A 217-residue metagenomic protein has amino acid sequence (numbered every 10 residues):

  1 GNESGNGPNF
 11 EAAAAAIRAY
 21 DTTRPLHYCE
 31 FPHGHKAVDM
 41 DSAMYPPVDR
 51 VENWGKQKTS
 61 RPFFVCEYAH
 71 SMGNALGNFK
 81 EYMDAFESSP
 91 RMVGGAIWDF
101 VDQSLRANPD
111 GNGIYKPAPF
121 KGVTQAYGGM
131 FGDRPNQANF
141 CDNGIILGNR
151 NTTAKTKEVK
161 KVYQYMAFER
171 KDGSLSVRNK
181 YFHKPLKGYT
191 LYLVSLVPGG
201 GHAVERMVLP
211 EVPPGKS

Functional and structural regions predicted by a protein language model:
G1-S176, Y181-K187, P198-G201: Extended substrate-binding grooves/exosites of carbohydrate-active enzymes
T190-S217: Intrinsically disordered, low-complexity Pro/Gly/Ser/Thr-rich segments with frequent PxxP/GP/PP motifs and embedded
